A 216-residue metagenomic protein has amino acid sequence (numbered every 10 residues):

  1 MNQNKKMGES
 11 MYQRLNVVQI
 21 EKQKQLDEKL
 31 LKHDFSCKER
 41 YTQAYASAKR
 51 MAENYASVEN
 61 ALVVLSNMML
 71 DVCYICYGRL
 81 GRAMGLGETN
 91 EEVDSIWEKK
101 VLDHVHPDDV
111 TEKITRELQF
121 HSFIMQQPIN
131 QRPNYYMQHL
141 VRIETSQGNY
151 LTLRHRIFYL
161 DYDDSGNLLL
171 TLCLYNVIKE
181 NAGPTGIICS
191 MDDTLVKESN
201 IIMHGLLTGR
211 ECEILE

Functional and structural regions predicted by a protein language model:
M1-D71: N-terminal low-complexity or simple alpha-helical regulatory segments that function as activation/interaction modules
R40-L102, K179, D192-S199, L206: PAS-family sensory domain signal
A61-V64, L140, E213: Sensory-domain cores of signal-transduction modules, predominantly PAS/LOV
T89, V93, K99-F123: PAS/GAF/H-NOX family sensory domains and closely associated sensor/linker modules
Q127-H155: Per-ARNT-Sim (PAS) sensory domains and their PAS-associated C-terminal
R156-T171, I178-A182: Short loop/turn elements at sensory-signaling interfaces that couple input to output
L174-D192: Histidine/lysine/aspartate-rich catalytic loop segments that bind and position anionic ligands
T208-I214: The N-cap/first-turn positions of alpha helices within or immediately adjacent to helix-turn-helix DNA-binding domains
